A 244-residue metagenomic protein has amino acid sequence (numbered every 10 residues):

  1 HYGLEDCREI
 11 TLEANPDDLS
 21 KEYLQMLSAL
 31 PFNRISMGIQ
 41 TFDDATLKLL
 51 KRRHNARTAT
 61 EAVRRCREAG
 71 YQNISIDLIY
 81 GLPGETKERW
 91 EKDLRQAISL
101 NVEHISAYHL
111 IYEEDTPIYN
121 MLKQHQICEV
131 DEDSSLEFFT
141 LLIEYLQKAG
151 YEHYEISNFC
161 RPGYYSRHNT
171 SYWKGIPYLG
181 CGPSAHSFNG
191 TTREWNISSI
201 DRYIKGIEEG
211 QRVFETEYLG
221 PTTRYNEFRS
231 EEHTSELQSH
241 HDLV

Functional and structural regions predicted by a protein language model:
H1-S235, S239: C-terminal scaffold of the Radical SAM
